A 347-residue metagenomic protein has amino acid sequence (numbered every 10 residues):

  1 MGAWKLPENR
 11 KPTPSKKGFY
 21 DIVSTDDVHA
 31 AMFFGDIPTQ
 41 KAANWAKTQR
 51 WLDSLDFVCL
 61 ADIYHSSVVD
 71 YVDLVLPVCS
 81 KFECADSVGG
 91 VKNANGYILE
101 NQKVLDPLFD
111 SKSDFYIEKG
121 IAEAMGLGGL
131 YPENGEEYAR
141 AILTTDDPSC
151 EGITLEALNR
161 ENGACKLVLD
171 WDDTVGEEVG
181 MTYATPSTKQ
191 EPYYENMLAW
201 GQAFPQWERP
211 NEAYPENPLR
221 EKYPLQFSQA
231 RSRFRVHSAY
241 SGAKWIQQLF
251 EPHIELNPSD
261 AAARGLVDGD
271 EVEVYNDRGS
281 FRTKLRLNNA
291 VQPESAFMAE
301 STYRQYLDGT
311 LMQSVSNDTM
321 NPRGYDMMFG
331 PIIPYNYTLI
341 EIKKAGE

Functional and structural regions predicted by a protein language model:
M1-D70, S80-S87, G163-R264: Extended redox/cofactor-interaction regions of prokaryotic respiratory oxidoreductases
W4, N95-E100, N217-L225, V315 (+1 more regions): Glycine-rich, flexible loop segments associated with nucleotide phosphate handling
P12, K16, W45, H65 (+4 more regions): Generic structural signal for well-ordered, non-membrane alpha-helical segments in soluble metabolic enzymes
D73: Catalytic, metal-anchored helix/loop core of enzyme active sites in primary metabolism
L76-P77: Catalytic alpha/beta core of large soluble enzyme barrels
F82-P107, I117, A122: Glycine/threonine-rich phosphate-binding loop and adjacent beta-strand/alpha-helix elements that clamp
L99, P186-S187, E221, Y275-G279: Short strand-coil-strand connectors
V104, L108, K112-E161, Y240 (+2 more regions): Long, contiguous, secondary-structure-rich segments that constitute the structural scaffold of globular domains
